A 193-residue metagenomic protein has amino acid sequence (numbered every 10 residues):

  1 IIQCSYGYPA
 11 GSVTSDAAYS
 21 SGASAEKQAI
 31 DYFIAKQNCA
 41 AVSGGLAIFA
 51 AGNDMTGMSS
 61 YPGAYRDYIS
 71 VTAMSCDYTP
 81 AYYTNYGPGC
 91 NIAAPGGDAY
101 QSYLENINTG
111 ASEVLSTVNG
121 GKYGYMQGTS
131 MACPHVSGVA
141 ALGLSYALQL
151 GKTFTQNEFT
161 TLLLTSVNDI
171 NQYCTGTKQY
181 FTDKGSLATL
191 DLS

Functional and structural regions predicted by a protein language model:
I1-D67, D77-P80, T117-H135: Substrate-binding/access-modulating region of protease and related hydrolase catalytic domains
I1-Y6, S43-G45, Y68, Y82 (+1 more regions): C-terminal subdomain of the subtilisin-like protease fold in secreted/lumenal serine endopeptidases
G7, N53-M55, S75-D77, G97-A99 (+2 more regions): Acidic glycine-/aspartate-rich tracts in secreted/extracellular proteins
A10-Q28, Y32-N38, Y100-S116, L150-T153 (+1 more regions): Surface-exposed intrinsically disordered loops and tails
Q28-Y32, G63, S137-A141, S145 (+3 more regions): Solvent-exposed, polar/charged alpha-helical surfaces in well-ordered, non-transmembrane soluble domains, broadly
N38, N53, N85, N91 (+4 more regions): Detector for Asparagine
A50, P95, T153, N157: Extracellular protease catalytic domains of secreted zymogens
S60-S145: Extracellular S/T/G-rich loop segment that most often corresponds to the catalytic His/Ser-adjacent loop
